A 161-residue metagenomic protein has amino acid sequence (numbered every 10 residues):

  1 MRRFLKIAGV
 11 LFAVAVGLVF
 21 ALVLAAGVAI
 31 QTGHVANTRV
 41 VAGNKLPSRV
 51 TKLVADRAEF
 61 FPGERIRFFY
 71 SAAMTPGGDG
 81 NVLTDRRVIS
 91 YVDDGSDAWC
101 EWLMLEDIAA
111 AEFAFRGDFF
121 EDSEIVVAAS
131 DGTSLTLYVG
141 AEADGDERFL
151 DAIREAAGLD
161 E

Functional and structural regions predicted by a protein language model:
M1-L18: N-terminal Sec-pathway targeting helices
A13-V16, F20-L24, V41-N44, E155-G158: Glycine-rich, low-complexity intrinsically disordered segments
V23-N81: Anionic N-terminal interaction surfaces
F69-S123: Phosphoinositide-binding peripheral membrane targeting modules
A111, T133, E155-G158: Non-catalytic accessory segments flanking enzymatic or RNA/DNA-binding domains
S123-A129: Short polybasic amphipathic segments
A129-E147: Canonical phosphoinositide-binding patch of PH/PH-like domains
E142-E161: Terminal and domain-flanking low-complexity segments
